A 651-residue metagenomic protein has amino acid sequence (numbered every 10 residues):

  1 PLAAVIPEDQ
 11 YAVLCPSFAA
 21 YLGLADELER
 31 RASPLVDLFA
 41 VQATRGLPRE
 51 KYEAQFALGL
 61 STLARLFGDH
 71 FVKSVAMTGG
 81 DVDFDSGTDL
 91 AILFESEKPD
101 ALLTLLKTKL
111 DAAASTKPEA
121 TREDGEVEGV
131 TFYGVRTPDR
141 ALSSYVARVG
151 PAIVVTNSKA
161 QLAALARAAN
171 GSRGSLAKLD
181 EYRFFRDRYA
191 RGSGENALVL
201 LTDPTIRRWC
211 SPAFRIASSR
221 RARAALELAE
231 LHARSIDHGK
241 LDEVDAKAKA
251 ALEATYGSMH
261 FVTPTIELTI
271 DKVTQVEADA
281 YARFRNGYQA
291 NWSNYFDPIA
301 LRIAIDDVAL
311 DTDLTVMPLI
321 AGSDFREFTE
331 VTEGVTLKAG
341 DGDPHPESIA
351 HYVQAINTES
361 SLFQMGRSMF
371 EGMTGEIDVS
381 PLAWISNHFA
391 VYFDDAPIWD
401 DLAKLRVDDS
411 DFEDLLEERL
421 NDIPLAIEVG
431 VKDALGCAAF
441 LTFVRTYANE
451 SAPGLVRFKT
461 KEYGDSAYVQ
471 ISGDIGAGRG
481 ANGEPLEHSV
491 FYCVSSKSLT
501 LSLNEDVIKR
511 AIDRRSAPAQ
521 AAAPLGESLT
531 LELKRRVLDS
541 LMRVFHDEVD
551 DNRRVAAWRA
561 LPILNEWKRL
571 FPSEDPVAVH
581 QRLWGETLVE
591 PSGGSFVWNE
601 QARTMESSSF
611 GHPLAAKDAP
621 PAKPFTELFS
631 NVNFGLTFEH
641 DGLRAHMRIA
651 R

Functional and structural regions predicted by a protein language model:
P1-G134, G192-I216, R220-P424, A438 (+3 more regions): Structural boundary/hinge residues at secondary-structure and domain interfaces
G87-L90, F94-E126, N157-R183, L425 (+2 more regions): Extended intrinsically disordered, low-complexity coil regions enriched in Ser, Thr, Gly, Ala and often Pro
K117-A120, L455-V456, P572-S592: Short acidic, Pro/Gly- and aromatic-enriched capping/linker segments at domain boundaries
R136-P138, E462, A467-L486: Flexible, glycine/threonine-enriched loop-and-boundary segments that flank and lead into catalytic domains of large
R136-R140, S158-A160, T315-I320, S472-A477 (+3 more regions): Secondary-structure transition/turn motif
A141-I216, N482-D547: A conserved glycine-rich beta-strand in the N-terminal activation segment of trypsin-fold
M542-Q581: Conserved hydrophobic/amphipathic alpha-helical signal-anchor segments
H580, W584-G635, H640, R644: Periplasmic/extracellular, small/polar-rich flexible segments of pilin-like filament-forming proteins
